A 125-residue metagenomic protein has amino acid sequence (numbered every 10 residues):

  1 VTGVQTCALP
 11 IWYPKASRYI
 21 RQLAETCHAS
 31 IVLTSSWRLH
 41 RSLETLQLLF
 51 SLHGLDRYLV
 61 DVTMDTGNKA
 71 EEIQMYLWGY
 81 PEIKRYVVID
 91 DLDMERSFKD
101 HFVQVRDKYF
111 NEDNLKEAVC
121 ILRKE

Functional and structural regions predicted by a protein language model:
T2-L9: Short, small-residue-biased leader/transition segments that mark boundaries at the very start of proteins
G3, T34-R38, Y76-L77, Y86: Tryptophan-centric aromatic hotspots in well-structured domains and transmembrane helices
A8, S36, D90-L92: Short loop/turn segments at strand-loop or loop-helix junctions that form parts of catalytic or ligand-binding pockets
P10-P14, R18: Nucleic-acid-processing active sites and adjacent nucleic-acid-binding tracks, predominantly divalent metal-dependent
S17-C27, Q74-E82: Short, basic/hydrophobic alpha-helical segments
S17-I20, L43, Q47: A general structural signal for well-ordered alpha-helical packing
C27-L46: Substrate-recognition element of Asp-dependent hydrolases with the DxDx(T/V) motif
E44-E125: C-terminal cap/substrate-recognition subdomain and adjoining C-terminal extension of metal-dependent phosphatase-like
